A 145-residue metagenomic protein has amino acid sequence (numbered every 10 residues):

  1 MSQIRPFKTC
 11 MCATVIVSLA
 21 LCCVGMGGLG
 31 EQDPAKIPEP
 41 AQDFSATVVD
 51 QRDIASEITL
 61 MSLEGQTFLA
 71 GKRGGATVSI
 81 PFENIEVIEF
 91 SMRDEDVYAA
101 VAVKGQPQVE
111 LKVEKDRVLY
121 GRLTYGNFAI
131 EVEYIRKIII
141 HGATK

Functional and structural regions predicted by a protein language model:
M1-P6: N-terminal secretory signal peptides that target proteins for export/translocation
C12-C23: Bacterial N-terminal signal peptides
G27-K145: Compositionally biased alpha-helical segments
